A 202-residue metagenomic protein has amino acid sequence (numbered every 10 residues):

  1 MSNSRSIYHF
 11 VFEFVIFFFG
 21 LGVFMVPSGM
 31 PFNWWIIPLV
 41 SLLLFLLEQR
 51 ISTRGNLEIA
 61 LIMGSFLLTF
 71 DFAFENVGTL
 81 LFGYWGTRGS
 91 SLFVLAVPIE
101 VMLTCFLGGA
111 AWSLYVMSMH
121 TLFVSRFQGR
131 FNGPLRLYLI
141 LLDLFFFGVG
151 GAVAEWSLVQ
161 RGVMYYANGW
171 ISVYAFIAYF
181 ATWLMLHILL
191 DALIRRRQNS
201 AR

Functional and structural regions predicted by a protein language model:
M1-R202: Aromatic-rich, lipid-facing transmembrane alpha helices and their immediate juxtamembrane interface loops in integral
